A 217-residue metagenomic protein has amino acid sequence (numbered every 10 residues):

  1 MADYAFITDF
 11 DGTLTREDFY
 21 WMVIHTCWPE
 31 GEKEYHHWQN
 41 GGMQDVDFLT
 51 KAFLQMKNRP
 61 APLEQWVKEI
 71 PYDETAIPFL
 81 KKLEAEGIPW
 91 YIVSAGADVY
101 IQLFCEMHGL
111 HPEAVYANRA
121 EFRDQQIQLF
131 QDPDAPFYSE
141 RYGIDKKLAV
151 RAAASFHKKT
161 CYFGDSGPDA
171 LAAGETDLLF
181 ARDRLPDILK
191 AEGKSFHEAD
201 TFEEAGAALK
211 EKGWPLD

Functional and structural regions predicted by a protein language model:
M1-L54: Active-site neighborhood of HAD-like aspartate-dependent phosphohydrolases
A2-D11, E69-K81: An N-terminal domain-start capping segment
A2-F6, F10, A52-E64, E84 (+1 more regions): Long, low-complexity, intrinsically disordered polar/charged segments
T15, Q55, K68, Y138 (+1 more regions): Catalytic cores of large soluble enzymes that bind and process phosphate-bearing ligands
G31-H37, P60-L63, P112: Short, surface-exposed acidic
G41-D47, L63-K68, P133, R151-S155: Short acidic/polar alpha-helix capping motifs at helix-coil junctions
D45-P78, E86: Metal-dependent phosphoesterase signature
T75-K81, A85-P89, G96-D217: C-terminal cap/substrate-recognition subdomain and adjoining C-terminal extension of metal-dependent phosphatase-like
